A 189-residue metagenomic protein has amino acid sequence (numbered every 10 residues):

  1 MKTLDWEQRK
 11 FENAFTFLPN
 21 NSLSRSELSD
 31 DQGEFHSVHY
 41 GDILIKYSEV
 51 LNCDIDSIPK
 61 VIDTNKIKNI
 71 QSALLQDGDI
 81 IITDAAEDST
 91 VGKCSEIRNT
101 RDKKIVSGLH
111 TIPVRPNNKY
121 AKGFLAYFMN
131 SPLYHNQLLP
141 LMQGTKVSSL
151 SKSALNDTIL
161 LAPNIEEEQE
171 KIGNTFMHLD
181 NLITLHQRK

Functional and structural regions predicted by a protein language model:
M1-N13, L125, I159-K189: Amphipathic alpha-helical segments
M1-S22, E27, E34: Non-catalytic DNA-recognition/assembly elements of restriction-modification systems
D5, S24-R25, K68-N69, T100 (+1 more regions): Short, solvent-exposed loop/turn positions at domain surfaces that link secondary-structure elements or cap domain
S24-D30, C53, P140-M142: Short coil/turn segments at secondary-structure boundaries
R25, K104-T111, M142-E167: A short glycine-rich beta-alpha junction/loop motif
G33-C53: Short beta-strand/loop turn elements enriched in aromatics
H39-I43, D56-N130: A short beta-sheet element
